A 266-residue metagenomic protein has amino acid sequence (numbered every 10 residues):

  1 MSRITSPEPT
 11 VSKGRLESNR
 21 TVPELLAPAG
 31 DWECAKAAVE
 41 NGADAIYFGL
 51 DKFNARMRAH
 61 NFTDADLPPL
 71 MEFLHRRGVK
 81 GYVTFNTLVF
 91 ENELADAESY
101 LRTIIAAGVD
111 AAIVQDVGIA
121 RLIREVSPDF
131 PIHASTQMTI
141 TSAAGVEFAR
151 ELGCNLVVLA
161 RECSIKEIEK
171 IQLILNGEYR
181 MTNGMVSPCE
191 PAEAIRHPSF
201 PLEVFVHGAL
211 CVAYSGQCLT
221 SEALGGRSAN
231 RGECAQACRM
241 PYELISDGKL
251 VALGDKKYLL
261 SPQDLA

Functional and structural regions predicted by a protein language model:
S2-T10: Iron-sulfur (Fe-S) cluster-binding modules
R3-I4, E17-I140, A144, C163 (+4 more regions): Active-site pocket-lining/capping segments in soluble small-molecule metabolic enzymes
P9-S12, Y179: N-terminal start and proteolytic maturation junction detector
R56, N155-L159: The substrate-binding groove and active-site-proximal loops of carbohydrate-active enzymes, especially glycoside
G177, M181-T182, E193: Intrinsic disorder/low-complexity segments
